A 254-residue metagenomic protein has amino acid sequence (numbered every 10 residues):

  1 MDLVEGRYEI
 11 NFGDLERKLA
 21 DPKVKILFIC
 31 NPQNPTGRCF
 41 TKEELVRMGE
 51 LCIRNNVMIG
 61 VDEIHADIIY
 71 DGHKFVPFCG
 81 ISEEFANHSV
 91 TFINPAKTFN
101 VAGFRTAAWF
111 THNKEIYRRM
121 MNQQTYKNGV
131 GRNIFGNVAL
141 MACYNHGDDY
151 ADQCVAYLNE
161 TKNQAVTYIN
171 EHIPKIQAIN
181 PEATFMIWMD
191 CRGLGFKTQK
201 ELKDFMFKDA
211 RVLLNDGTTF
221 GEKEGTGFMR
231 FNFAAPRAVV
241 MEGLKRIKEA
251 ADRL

Functional and structural regions predicted by a protein language model:
L3-H73: Active-site phosphate-binding strand-loop segment of PLP-dependent enzymes
F12-A20, V46, E50, M141 (+2 more regions): Amphipathic, non-transmembrane alpha-helical secondary structure
E16-R17, F85, K197, F205-L214 (+1 more regions): PLP-dependent enzyme catalytic core of the Aspartate aminotransferase-like
I81-R119, G227: Active-site PLP attachment segment
R118-Q124, C143-V166: Structural signature of PLP-dependent enzymes
Q124-N133: Glycine/threonine-rich helix-loop capping motifs at alpha-helix boundaries
M141, Y157-V166, A178-C191: Conserved glycine-rich beta-strand-loop-beta hairpin in the small C-terminal domain of fold type I
